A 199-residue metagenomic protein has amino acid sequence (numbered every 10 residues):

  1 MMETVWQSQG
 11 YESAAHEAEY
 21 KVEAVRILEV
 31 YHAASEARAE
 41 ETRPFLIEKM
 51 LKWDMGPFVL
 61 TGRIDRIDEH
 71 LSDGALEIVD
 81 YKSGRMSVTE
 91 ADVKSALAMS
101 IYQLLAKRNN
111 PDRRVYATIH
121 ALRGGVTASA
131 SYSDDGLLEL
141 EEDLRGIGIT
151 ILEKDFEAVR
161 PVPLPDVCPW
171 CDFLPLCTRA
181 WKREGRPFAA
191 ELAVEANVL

Functional and structural regions predicted by a protein language model:
M1-M50, D54: A non-catalytic, helix-rich entry segment at domain boundaries
E3-S8, I78, G84-M86, I147-E153: Short amphipathic alpha-helical segments and their helix-coil junctions
E12-A15, S87-E90, E153-P161: Short helix-to-loop capping/linker segments positioned immediately adjacent to catalytic or ligand/cofactor-binding
A14-K21, V25, A96, D134-E141: Generic detection of long, well-ordered alpha-helical segments
R26-V30, I101, F173: Alpha-helical scaffold segments in carbohydrate-active enzymes
H32, E36, S83, K107-N110 (+1 more regions): Hydrophobic/aromatic-lined pockets within catalytic cores
M50-L140: Mg2+/Mn2+-dependent nuclease catalytic core
L105-L199: Metal-dependent nuclease catalytic regions and adjoining charged, substrate-binding loops involved in nucleic-acid end
